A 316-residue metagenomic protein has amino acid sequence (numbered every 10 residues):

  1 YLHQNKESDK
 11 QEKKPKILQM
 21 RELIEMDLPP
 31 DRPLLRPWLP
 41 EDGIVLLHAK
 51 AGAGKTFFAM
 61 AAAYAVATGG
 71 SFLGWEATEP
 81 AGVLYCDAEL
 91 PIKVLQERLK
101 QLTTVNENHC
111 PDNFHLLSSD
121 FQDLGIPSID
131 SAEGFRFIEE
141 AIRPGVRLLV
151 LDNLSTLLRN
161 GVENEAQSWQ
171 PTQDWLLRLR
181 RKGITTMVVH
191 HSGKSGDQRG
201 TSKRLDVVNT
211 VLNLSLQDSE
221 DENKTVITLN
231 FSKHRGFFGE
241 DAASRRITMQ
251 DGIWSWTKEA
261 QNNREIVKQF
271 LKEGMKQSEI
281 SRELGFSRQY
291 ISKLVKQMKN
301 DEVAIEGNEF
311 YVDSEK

Functional and structural regions predicted by a protein language model:
Q4-D9, R143, R181, E220-K316: C-terminal regions of RecA-like/P-loop NTPase motor modules
D9-T103, N108-H109, S202: The Walker A/P-loop phosphate-binding site
D31-R32, G134, P171-T172, D197 (+1 more regions): Amphipathic coiled-coil/heptad-repeat helices and related helical stalk/stem segments that mediate oligomerization
L35, A51, T78-V162, T257-Q261: Conserved inter-motif catalytic segment of the P-loop NTP-binding fold
L46-L47, G52, F57, L148 (+1 more regions): Phosphate-binding/switch region of NTP-binding enzymes
Y64, T68, K100, E139-E140 (+4 more regions): Surface-exposed alpha-helical segments enriched in charged/polar residues
V66-G69, L102-V105, L157-N160, L179 (+2 more regions): Conserved, well-folded catalytic cores of nucleic-acid-processing and energy-transducing macromolecular machines
V83, T186, I291: Hydrophobic anchor at the start of a short beta-strand that flanks the dinucleotide cofactor-binding loop
